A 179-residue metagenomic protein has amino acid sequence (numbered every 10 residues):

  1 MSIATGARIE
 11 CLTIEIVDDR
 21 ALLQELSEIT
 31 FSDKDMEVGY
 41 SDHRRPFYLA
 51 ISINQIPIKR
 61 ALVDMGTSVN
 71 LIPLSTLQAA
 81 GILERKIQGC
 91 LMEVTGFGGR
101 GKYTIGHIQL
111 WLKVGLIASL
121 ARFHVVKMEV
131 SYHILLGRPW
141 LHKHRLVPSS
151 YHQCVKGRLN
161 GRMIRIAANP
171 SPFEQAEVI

Functional and structural regions predicted by a protein language model:
M1-I179: Short linear "hotspot" motifs
